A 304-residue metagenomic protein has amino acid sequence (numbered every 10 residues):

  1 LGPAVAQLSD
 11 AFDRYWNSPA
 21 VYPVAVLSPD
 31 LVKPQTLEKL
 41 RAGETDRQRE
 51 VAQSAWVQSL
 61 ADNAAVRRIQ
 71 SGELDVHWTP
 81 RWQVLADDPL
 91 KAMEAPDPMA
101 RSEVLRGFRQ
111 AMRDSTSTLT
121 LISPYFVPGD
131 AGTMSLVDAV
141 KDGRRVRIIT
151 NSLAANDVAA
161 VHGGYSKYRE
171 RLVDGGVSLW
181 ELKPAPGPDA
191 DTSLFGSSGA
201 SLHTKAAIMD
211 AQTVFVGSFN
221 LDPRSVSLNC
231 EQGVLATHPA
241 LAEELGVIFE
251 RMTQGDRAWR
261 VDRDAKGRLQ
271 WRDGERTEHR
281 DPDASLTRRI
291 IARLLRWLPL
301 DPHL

Functional and structural regions predicted by a protein language model:
L1-L304: Charged, low-complexity intrinsically disordered terminal segments
